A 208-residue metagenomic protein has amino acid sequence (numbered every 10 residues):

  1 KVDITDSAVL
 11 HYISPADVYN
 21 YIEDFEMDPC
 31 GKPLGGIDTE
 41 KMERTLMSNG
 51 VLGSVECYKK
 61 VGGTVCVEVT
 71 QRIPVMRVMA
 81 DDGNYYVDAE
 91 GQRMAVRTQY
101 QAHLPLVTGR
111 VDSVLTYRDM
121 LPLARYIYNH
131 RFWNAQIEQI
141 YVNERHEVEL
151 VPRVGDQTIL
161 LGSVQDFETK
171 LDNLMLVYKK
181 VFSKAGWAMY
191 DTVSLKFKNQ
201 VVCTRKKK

Functional and structural regions predicted by a protein language model:
K1-I4, H11, A16-K208: Charged, solvent-exposed interaction patches on well-folded alpha/beta domains that mediate macromolecular contacts
